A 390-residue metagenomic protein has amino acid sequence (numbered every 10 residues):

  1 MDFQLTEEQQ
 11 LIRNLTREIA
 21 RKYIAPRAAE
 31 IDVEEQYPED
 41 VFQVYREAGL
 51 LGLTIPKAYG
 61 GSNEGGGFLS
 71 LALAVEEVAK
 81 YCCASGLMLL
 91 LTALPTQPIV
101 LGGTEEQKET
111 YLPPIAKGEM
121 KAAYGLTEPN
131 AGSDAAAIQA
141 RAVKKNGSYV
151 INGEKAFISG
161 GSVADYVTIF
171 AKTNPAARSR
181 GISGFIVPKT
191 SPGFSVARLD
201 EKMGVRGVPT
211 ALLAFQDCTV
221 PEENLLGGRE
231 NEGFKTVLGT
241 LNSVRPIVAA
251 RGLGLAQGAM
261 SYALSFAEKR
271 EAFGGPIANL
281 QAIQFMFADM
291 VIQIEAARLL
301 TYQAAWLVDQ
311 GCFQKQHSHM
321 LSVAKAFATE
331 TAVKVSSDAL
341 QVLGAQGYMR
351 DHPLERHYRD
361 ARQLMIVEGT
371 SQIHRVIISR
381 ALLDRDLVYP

Functional and structural regions predicted by a protein language model:
M1-S85, G102-Q107, P114-G118, D134 (+3 more regions): Alpha-helical interface subdomain recognition
G49, V75-A79, A171, V187-P192 (+1 more regions): Short Ser/Thr-interspersed hydrophobic loop/turn segments at strand-loop and sheet-helix junctions that line or gate
L90, I115, N130-S133, F157-G160 (+2 more regions): Short Gly/Pro-enriched turn/cap motifs at secondary-structure boundaries
A93-G102: Helix-loop "lid/cap" segments that line or gate small-molecule binding pockets
G118-L126: A short, Trp-centered hydrophobic/proline-enriched beta-strand micro-motif
A137, T190-P221: Flexible, small-/acidic-enriched active-site or ligand-binding loops
G147-S148, N152-V196: A short core secondary-structure module
Q216-K235: Long, acidic (Asp/Glu-rich), low-complexity accessory segments flanking structured domains
